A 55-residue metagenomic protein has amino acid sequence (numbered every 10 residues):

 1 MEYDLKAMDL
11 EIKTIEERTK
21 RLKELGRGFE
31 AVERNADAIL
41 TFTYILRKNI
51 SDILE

Functional and structural regions predicted by a protein language model:
M1-R27: N-terminal acidic leader/helix
E17, R21-E55: Short, charge-rich amphipathic interface segments used for partner binding and complex assembly
